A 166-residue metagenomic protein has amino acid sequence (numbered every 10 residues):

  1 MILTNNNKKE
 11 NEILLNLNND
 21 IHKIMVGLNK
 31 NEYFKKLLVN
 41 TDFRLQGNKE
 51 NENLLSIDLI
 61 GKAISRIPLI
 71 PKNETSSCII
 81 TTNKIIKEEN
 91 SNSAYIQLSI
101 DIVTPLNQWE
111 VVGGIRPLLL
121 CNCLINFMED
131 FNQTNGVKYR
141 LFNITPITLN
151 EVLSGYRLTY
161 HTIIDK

Functional and structural regions predicted by a protein language model:
M1-K87: Small/polar-rich, solvent-exposed N-terminal microdomains that initiate assembly or binding
N6-K9, W109, T145: Residue-level detector of alpha-helix boundaries and kinks
L14-I21, G113, P117, C121: Generic alpha-helical secondary structure
K72, I115-K166: Acidic-leaning, charged glycine-interspersed low-complexity segments
E74, N92-I96, V152-S154: A short, structural micro-pattern
S77-E89, K138-L149: Short amphipathic beta-strand and strand-loop transition segments with alternating hydrophobic
C78-N107: Active-site-adjacent structural patch at catalytic or cofactor/ligand-binding sites
V103-P117: Short histidine-centered catalytic/ligand-binding loop motif
